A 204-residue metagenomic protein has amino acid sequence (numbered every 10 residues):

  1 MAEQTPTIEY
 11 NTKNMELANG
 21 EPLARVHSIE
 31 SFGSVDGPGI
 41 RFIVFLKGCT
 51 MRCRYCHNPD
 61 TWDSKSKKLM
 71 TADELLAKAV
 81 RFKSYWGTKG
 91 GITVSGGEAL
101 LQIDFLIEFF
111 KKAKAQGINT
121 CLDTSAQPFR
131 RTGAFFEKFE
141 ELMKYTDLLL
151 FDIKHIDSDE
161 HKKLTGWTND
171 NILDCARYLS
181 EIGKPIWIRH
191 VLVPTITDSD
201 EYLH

Functional and structural regions predicted by a protein language model:
M1-L46, T50-S66, R81-T88: N-terminal [4Fe-4S]-dependent radical SAM core
D63-K67, H161-L164: Acidic/glycine-enriched edge-of-secondary-structure segments
V80-S84, T88-G91, G96, L100-H204: Conserved AdoMet/S-adenosylmethionine-binding subsite of the radical SAM
